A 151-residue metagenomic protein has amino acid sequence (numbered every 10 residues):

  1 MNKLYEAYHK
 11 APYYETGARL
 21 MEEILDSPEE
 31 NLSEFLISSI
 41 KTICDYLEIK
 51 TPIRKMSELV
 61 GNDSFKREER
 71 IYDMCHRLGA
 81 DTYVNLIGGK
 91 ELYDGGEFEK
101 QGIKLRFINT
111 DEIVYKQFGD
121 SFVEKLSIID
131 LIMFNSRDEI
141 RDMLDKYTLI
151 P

Functional and structural regions predicted by a protein language model:
M1-P151: Residues lining hydrophobic/aromatic ligand-binding pockets adjacent to catalytic sites
